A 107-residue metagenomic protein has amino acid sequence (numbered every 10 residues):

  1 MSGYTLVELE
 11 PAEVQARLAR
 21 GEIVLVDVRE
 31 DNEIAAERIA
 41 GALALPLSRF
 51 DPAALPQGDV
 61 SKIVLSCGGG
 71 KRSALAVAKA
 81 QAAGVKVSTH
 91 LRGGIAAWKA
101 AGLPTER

Functional and structural regions predicted by a protein language model:
M1-V24, V28-V64, K71-R107: Rhodanese-like catalytic fold shared by cysteine-dependent sulfurtransferases and DSP/PTP-type phosphatases
